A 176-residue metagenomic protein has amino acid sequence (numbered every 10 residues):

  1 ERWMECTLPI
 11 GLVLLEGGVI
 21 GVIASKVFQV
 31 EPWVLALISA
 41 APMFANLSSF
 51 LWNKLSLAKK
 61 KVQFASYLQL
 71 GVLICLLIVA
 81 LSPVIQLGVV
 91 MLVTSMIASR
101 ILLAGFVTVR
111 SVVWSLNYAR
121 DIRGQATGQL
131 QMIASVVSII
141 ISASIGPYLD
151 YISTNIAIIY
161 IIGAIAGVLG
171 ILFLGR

Functional and structural regions predicted by a protein language model:
E1-N53: Helix-loop boundary and gating motifs at the non-cytosolic
C6, C75, L87-F106: Hydrophobic core of transmembrane alpha-helices in multi-pass small-molecule transporters, especially MFS/SLC-type
I20, L103-Y118: Intracellular juxtamembrane helix-capping segments at the cytosolic ends of symmetry-related transmembrane helices
P42-S49, T127-G146: Glycine-rich segments within core transmembrane alpha-helices of 12-TM secondary carriers
L47-Q63, I145, L149-D150: Helix-to-loop junctions at the C-terminal end of transmembrane segments in multipass secondary transporters
L57-V72, S153-N155: Cytoplasmic membrane-interface "Motif A"-like loop-to-helix N-cap segments of 12-TM Major Facilitator Superfamily
Q69-L87, P147-D150: C-terminal ends and interior cores of transmembrane alpha-helices in multi-pass membrane transporters/permeases
A164-R176: C-terminal membrane-cytosol helix-exit motif in multi-pass small-molecule transporters
